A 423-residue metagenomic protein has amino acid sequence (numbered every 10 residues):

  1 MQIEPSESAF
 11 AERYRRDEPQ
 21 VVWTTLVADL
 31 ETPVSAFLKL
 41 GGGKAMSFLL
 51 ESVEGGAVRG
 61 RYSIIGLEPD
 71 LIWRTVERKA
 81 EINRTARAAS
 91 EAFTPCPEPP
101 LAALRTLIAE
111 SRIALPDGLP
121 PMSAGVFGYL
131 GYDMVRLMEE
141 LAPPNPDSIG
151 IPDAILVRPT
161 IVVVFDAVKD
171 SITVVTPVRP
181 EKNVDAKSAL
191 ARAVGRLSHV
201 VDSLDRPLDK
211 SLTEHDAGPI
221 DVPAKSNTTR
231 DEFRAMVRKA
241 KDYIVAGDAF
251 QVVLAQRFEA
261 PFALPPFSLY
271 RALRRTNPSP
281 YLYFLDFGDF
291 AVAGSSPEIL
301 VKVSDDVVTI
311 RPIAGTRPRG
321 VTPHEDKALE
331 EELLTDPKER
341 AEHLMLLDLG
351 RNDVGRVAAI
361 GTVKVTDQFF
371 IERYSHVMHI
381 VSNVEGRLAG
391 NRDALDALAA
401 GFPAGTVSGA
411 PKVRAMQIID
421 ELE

Functional and structural regions predicted by a protein language model:
M1-E423: Extended alpha-helical targeting/anchoring segments, especially N-terminal organellar/secretory targeting helices
